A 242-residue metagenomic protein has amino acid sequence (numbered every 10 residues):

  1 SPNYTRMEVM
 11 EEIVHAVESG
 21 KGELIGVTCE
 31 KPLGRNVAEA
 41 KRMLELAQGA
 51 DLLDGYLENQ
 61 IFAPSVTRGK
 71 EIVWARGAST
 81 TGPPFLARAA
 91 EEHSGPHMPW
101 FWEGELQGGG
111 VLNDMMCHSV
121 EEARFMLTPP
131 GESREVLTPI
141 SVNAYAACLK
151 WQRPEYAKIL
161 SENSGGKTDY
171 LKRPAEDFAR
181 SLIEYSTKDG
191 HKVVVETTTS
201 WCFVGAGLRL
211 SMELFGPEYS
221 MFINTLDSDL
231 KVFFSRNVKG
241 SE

Functional and structural regions predicted by a protein language model:
S1-N3, T198: Short glycine-/small-residue-rich Rossmann-like dinucleotide-binding loops
Y4, E23-C29, L33-P99, S119-V120: A contiguous active-site-proximal alpha/beta segment in oxidoreductase catalytic domains
M7, G20, G205, L210-G216 (+1 more regions): C-terminal helical cap and adjacent loop that interface with cofactors, partners, or active-site loops
M7-H15, K41: Amphipathic, non-transmembrane alpha-helical secondary structure
H15-E23: Intrinsically disordered, low-complexity Ser/Thr- and acidic-rich flexible linkers and loops, especially at boundaries
A87, V195-T199, I223-N224: Beta-strand scaffold of nucleotide-dependent catalytic cores
P99-R209: Rossmann-like dinucleotide-binding domain that binds NAD(P)(H)
